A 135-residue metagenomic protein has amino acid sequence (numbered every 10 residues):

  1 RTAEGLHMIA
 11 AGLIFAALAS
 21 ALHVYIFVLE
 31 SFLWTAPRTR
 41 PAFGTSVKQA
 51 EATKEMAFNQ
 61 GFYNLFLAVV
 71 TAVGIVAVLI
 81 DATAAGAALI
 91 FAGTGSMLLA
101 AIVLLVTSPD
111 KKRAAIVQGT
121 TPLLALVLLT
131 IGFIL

Functional and structural regions predicted by a protein language model:
R1-H7: Short, Lys/Arg-enriched N-terminal segments with co-localized hydrophobic residues within the first ~10-30 amino acids
H7-A10, K48-E51, E55-F58, D81-A88 (+1 more regions): Juxtamembrane loop-transmembrane helix junctions in multi-pass integral membrane proteins, especially the extracellular
I9-L33: N-terminal signal-anchor transmembrane alpha helix
S31-K54: Cytosolic, membrane-interface loops and tails of multi-pass inner-membrane proteins
S31-T39, L79-T83, P109-R113, F133-I134: Transmembrane helix-loop junctions in multipass membrane proteins, especially transporters and channels
Q60-V73, T121-P122: Core segments of transmembrane alpha-helices that mediate helix-helix packing or line hydrophobic substrate/ligand
V73-T120: Transmembrane helix-loop-helix
L126-L135: Juxtamembrane boundary at the C-terminal end of a transmembrane helix
